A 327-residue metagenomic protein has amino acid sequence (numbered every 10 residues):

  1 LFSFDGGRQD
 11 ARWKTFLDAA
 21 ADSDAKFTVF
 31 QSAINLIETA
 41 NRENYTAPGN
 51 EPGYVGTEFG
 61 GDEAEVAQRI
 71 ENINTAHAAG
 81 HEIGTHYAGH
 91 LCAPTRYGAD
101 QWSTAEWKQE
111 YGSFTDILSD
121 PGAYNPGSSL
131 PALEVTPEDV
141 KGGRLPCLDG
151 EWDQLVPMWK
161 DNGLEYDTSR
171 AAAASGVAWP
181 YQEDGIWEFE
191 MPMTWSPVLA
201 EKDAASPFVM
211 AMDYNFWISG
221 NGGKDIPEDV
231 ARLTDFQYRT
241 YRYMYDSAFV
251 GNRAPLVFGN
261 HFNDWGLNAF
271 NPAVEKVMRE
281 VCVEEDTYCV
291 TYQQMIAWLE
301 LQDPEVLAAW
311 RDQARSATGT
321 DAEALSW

Functional and structural regions predicted by a protein language model:
L1-E82, G89-A93, A123-G150, L155-P157 (+5 more regions): Active-site beta->alpha N-cap acidic-glycine motif
W13-K14, G60-I70, A105-S113, A231-Y243 (+1 more regions): Well-ordered, non-membrane alpha-helical segments in soluble/globular domains
T46-P52, G60-A64, L130-N252, D303-R311 (+1 more regions): Active-site-adjacent pocket scaffolds in enzyme catalytic domains
H86, W159, F189, F258 (+1 more regions): Conserved, mostly hydrophobic/aromatic
A93, T194-V198, I296-W298: A short acidic, often aromatic-flanked loop/helix-cap motif at beta-alpha or helix-coil junctions that lines enzyme
P94-S113, Q154: Active-site cleft segment of glycoside hydrolase catalytic domains centered on the general acid/base Glu
Y111-P126: Short, well-ordered amphipathic alpha-helices
Y166-W179, Y241-W327: C-terminal domain-boundary segment and adjacent tail
